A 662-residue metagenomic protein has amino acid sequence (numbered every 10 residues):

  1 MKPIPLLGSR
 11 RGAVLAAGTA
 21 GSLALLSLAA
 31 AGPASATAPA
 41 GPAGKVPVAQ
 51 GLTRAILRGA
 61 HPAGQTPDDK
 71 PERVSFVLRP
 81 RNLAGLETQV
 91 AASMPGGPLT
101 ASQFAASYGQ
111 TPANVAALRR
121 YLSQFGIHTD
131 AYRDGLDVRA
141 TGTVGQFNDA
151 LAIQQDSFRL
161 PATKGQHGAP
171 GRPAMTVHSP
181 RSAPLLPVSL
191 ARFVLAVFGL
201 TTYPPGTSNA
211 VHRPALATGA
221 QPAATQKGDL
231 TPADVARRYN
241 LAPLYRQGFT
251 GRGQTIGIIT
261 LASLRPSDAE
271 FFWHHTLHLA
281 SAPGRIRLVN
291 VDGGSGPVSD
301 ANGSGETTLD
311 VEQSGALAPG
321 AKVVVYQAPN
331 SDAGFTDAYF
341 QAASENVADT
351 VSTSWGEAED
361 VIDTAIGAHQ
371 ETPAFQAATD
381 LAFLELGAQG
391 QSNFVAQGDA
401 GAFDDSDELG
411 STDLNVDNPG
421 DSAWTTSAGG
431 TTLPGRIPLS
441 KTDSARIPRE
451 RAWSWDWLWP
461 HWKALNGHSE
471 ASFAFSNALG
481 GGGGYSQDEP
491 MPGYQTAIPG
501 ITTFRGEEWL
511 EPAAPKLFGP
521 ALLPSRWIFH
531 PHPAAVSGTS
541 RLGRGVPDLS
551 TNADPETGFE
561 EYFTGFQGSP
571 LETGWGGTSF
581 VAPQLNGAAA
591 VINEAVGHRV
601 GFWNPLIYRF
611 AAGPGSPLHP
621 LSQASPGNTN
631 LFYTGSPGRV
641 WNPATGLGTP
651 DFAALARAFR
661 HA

Functional and structural regions predicted by a protein language model:
K2-T37: Secretory targeting and sorting signals
G12, N466, N477, G483 (+2 more regions): An often Trp-containing, charged/polar helix-loop segment at the C-terminal end of enzyme catalytic cores
A30, R133-G135, A388-Q389, G635-P637: Short hydrophobic "helix-edge" motifs at membrane interfaces and signal-peptide entry regions
A38-Y132, R139, V144-F403, D407-S427 (+6 more regions): Substrate-binding/charge-relay-adjacent region of secreted/lumenal peptidase catalytic domains
A423-G500: Polar, glycine-rich mid-to-C-terminal structural blocks that act as macromolecule-binding/assembly scaffolds
N586-E594: Short glycine/serine- and small hydrophobic-enriched flexible loop segments
T634-G638, P650-L655: Basic/polar, cationic surfaces and motifs that engage anionic cell-wall and phosphate/carboxylate ligands
